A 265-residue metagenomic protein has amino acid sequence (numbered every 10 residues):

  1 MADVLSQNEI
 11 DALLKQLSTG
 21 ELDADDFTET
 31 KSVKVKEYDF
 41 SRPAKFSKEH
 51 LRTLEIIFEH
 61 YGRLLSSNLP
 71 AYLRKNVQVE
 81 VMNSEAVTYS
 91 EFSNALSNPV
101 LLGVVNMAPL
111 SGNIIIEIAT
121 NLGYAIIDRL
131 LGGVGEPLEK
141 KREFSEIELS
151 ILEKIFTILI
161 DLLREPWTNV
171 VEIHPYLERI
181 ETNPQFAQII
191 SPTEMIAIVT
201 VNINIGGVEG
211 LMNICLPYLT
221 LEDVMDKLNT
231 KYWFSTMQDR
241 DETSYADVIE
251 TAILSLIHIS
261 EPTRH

Functional and structural regions predicted by a protein language model:
M1-S260, R264: N-terminal auxiliary interaction/assembly segments of multi-subunit proteins
